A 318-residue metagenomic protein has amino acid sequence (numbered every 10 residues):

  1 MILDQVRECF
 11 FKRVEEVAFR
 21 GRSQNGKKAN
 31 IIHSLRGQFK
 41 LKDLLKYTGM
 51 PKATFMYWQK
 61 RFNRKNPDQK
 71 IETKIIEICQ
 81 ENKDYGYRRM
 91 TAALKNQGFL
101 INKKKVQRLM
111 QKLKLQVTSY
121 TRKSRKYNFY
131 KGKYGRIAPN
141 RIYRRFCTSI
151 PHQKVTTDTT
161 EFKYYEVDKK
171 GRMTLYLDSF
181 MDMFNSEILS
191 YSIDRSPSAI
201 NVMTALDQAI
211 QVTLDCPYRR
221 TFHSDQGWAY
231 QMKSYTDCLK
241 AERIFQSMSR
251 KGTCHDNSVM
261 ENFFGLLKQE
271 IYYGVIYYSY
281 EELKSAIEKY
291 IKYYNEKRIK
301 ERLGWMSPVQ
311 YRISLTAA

Functional and structural regions predicted by a protein language model:
M1-D43, K65-N66, K74, Q80-E81: Residue-centric detector for conserved, function-critical "anchor" positions in compact interaction modules
E8, L44-L45, F55, I75 (+14 more regions): Mobile genetic element proteins and their domesticated derivatives, centered on retroelements and DNA transposons
S23-G26, K52-I150, T253, V309-L315: Basic, flexible linker segments flanking DNA-binding modules in nucleic acid-interacting mobile-element proteins
I31-W58, L113: Structured, non-catalytic alpha/beta "coupling" segments that mediate domain-domain communication and provide generic
F129, S224-Q226, M232-K233, M248-K268 (+2 more regions): RNase H-like two-metal-ion nuclease catalytic core shared by retroviral integrases and related mobile-element nucleases
R144-L189: An active-site-proximal beta-strand-loop segment
M173-T174, Y191-D215: Active-site beta-loop-alpha junctions of metal-dependent nucleic acid enzymes, especially the RNase H-like/DDE
K240-I244, L266-A318: C-terminal domain-tail junction helix/linker
